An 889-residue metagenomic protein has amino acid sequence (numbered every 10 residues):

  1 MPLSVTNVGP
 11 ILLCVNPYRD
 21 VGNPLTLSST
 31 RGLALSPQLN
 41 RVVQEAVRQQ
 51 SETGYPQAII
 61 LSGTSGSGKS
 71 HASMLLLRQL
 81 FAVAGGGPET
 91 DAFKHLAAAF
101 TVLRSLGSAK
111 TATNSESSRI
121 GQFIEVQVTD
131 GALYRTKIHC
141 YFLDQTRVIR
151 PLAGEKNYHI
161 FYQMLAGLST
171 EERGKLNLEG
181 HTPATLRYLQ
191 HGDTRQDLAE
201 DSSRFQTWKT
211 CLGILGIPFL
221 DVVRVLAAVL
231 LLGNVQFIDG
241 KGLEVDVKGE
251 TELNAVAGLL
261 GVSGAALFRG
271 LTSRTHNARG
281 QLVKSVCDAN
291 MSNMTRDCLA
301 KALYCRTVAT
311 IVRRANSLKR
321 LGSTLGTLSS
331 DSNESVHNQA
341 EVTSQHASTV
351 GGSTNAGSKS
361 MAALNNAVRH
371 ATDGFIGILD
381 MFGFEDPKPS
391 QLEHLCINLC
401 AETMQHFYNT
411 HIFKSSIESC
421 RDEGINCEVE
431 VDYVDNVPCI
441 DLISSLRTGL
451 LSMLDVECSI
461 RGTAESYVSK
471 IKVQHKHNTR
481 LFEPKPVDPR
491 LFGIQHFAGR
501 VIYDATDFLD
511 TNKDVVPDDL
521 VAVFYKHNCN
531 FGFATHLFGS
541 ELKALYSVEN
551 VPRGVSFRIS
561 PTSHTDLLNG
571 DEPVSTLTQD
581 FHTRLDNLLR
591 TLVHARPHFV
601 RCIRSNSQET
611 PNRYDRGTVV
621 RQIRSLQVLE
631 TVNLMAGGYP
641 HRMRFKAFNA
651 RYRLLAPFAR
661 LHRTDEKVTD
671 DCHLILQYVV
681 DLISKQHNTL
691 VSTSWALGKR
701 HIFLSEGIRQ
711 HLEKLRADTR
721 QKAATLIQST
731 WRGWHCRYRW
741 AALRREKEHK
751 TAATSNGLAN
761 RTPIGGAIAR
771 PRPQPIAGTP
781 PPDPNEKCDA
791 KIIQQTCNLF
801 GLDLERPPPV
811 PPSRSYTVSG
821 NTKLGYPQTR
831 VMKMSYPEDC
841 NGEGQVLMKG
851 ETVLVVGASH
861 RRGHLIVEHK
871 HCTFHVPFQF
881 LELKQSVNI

Functional and structural regions predicted by a protein language model:
M1-A46: Charged, amphipathic alpha-helical linker segments immediately N-terminal to NTP-binding catalytic cores
M1-S4, F81-P151, N157-H159, L165-A166 (+8 more regions): Extended, low-complexity interaction tracts enriched in P/G/S/Q
S4-V5, G9, I60-T64, T90-H95 (+12 more regions): Short amphipathic alpha-helical segments embedded in low-complexity Lys/Glu-rich regions
L13, S65, F161, L226 (+7 more regions): Calmodulin-binding IQ motif helices
Q49-P56: Phosphate-binding P-loop
I59-R78: Glycine-rich phosphate-binding P-loop
L133, I149-A278: Helical/strand "switch-coupling" subdomains that flank nucleotide/phosphate-binding cores, especially in P-loop NTPases
I443, L577-I889: Calmodulin-binding regulatory segments centered on IQ motifs and their flanking, Ser/Pro-rich intrinsically disordered
